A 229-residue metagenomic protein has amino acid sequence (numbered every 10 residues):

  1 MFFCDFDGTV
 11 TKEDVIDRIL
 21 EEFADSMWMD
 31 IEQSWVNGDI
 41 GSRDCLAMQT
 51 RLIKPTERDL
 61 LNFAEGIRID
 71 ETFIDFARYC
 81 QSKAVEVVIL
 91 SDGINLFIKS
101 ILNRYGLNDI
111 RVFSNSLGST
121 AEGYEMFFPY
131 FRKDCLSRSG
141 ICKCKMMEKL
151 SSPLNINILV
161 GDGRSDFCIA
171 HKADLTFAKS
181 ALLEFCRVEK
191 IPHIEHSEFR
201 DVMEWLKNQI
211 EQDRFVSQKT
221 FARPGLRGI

Functional and structural regions predicted by a protein language model:
M1-S116: Alpha-helical substrate-recognition element adjacent to the catalytic core
D75-E86, G93-I229: C-terminal cap/substrate-recognition subdomain and adjoining C-terminal extension of metal-dependent phosphatase-like
